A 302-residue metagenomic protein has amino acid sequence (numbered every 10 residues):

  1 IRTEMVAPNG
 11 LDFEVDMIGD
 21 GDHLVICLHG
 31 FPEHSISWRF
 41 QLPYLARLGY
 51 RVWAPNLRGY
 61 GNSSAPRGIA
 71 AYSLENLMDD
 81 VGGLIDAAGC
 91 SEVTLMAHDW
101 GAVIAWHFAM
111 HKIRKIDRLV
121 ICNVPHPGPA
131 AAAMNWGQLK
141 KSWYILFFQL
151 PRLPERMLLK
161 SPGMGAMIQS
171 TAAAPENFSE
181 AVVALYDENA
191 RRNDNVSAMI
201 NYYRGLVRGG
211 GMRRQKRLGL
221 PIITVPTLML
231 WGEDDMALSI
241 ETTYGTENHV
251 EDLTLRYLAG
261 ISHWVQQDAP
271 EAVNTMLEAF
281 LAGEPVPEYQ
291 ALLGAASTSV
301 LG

Functional and structural regions predicted by a protein language model:
I1-E4, L11-F13, I18, W53 (+6 more regions): Flexible "cap/lid" subdomain of the alpha/beta-hydrolase fold that forms the substrate-access gate
A7-N9, H29: Short strand-coil-strand connectors
M17-N62: Conserved HGGG/HGGXW glycine-rich cap/lid loop of the alpha/beta-hydrolase fold
D22, H126, S262: Residue-level detector of flexible, active-site-proximal loop/helix-junction positions within diverse enzyme catalytic
H34-S35, V103, I261-S262: A short, glycine- and basic residue-enriched loop/turn that sits immediately adjacent to a domain's principal
I261-P270, N274: Catalytic histidine-centered segment of alpha/beta-hydrolase-like enzymes
E288-G302: Intrinsically disordered, low-complexity acidic/proline-/asparagine-rich linker or regulatory tail/stalk regions
